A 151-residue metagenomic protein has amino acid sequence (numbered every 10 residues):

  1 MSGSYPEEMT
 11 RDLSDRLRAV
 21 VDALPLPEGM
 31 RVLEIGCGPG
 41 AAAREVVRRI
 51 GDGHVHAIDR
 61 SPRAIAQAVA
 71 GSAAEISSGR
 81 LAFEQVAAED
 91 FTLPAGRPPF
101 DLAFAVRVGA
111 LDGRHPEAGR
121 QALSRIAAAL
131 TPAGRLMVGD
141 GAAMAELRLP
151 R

Functional and structural regions predicted by a protein language model:
P39-G51: Conserved SAM-binding loop of SAM-dependent methyltransferases across substrates and taxa, primarily the Class I
S61: Conserved SAM/SAH-binding beta-strand->alpha-helix loop
A68-V69: Conserved SAM-binding loop
S77-E89: Conserved SAM-binding strand-loop segment of SAM-dependent methyltransferases
L93-A103: A short acidic, Gly/Pro-enriched loop at the edge of an enzyme's catalytic core that lines a small-molecule cofactor
D101-P116: A short SAM/SAH-binding and catalytic strip from SAM-dependent methyltransferases
G119-P132: A short glycine-rich, Lys/Arg-flanked "PGG" loop and its adjoining helix->strand segment in the class I
A133-D140: Conserved beta-strand signature within the Rossmann-like core of class I S-adenosyl-L-methionine
